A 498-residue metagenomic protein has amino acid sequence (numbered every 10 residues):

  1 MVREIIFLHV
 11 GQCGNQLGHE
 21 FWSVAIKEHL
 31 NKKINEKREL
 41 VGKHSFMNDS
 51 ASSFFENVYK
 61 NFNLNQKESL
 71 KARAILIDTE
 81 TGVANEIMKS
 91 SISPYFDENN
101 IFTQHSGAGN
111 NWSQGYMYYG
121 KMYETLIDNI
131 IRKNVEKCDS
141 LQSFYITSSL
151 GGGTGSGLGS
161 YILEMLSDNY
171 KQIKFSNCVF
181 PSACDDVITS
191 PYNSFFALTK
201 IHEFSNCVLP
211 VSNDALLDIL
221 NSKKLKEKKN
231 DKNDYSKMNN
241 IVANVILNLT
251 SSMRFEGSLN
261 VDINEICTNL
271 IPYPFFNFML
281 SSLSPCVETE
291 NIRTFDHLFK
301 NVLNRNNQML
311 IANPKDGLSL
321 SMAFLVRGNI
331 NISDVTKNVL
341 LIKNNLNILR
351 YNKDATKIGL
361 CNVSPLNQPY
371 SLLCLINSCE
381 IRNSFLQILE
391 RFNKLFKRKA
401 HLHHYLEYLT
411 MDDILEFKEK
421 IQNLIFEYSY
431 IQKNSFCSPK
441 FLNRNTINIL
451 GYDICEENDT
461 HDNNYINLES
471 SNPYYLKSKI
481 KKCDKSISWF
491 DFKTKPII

Functional and structural regions predicted by a protein language model:
M1-D459, Y465-I498: Terminal, contiguous helix-loop blocks that mediate binding/assembly
